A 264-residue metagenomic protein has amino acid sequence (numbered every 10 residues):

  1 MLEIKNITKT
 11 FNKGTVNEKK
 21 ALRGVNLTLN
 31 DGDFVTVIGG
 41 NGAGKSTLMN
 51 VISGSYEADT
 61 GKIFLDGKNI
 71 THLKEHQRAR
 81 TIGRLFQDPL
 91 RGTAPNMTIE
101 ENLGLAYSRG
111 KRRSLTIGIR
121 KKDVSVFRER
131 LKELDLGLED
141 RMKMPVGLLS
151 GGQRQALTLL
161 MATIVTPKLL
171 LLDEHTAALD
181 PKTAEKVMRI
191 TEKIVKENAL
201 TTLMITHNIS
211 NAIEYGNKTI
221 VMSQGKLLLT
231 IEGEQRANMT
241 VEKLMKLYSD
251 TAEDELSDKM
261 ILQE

Functional and structural regions predicted by a protein language model:
M1, T10-G24, K74: A short, flexible loop at the N-terminus of ABC-type nucleotide-binding domains that lies
T15, K19, N69-G83, R91 (+3 more regions): ABC ATPase NBD coupling module
I38-G40: The feature captures the beta-strand-to-loop junction immediately N-terminal to the Walker
S53: Helix-to-loop junction immediately C-terminal to a conserved catalytic motif
G61-K68, I231: Conserved ABC transporter NBD signature motif
T206-H207: H-loop/switch region of ABC-family ATPase nucleotide-binding domains
A237-E264: ABC ATPase nucleotide-binding domains
